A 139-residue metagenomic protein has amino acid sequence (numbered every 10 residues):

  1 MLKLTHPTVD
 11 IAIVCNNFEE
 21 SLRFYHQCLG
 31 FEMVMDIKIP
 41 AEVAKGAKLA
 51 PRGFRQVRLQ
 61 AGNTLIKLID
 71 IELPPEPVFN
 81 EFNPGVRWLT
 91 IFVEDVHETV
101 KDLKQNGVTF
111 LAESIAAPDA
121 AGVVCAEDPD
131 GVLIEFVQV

Functional and structural regions predicted by a protein language model:
M1-L4, I13, I91, H97-V139: Vicinal oxygen chelate
P7-N17, R55-Q60, T64, I71-D102 (+1 more regions): Vicinal oxygen chelate
V14-N63: Core segments of cupin and vicinal oxygen chelate
V34, I69, L111: General small-molecule cofactor/ligand-binding pocket signal
A41-V43, E76, A120: Generic structural signal for helix capping and beta-alpha/helix-loop junctions
L65-K67, L133: Short hydrophobic-acidic sequence motifs that mark active-site Asp/Glu residues
